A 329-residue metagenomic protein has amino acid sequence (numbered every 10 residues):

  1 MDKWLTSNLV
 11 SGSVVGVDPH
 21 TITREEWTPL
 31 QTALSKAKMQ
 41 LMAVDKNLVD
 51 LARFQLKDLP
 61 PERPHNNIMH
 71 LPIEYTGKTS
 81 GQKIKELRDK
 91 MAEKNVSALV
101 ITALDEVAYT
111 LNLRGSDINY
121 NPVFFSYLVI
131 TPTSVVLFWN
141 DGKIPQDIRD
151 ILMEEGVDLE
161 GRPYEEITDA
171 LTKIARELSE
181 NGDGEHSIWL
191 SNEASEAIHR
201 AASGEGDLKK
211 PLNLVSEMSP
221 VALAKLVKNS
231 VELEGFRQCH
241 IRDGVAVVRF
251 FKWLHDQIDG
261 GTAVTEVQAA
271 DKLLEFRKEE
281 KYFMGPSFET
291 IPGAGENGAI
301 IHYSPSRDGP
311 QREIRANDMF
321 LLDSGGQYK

Functional and structural regions predicted by a protein language model:
M1-K329: Active-site neighborhoods and metal-handling regions in enzymes and metal-associated proteins
